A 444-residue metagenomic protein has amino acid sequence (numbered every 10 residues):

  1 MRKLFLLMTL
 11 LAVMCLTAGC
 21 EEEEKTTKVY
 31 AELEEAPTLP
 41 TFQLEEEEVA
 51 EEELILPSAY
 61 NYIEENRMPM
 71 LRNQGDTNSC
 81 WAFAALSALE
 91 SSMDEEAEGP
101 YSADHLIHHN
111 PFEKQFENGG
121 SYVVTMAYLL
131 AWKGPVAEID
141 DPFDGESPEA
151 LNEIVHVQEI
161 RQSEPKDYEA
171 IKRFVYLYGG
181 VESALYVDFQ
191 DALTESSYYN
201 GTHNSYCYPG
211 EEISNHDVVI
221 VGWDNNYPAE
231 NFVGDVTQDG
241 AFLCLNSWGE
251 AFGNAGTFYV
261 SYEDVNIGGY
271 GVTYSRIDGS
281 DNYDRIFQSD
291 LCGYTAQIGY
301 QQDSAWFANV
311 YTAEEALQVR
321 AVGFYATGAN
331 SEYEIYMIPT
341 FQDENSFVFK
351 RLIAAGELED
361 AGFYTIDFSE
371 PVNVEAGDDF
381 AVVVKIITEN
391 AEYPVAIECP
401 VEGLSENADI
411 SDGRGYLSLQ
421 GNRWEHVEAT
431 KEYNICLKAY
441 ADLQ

Functional and structural regions predicted by a protein language model:
M1-L4: Positively charged n-region of N-terminal signal peptides that target proteins for export
L6-M14: Hydrophobic helical h-region of N-terminal Sec-dependent signal peptides in bacterial secretory/periplasmic proteins
L16-G19: C-terminal motif of bacterial Sec signal peptides marking the signal peptidase cleavage site
E23-R320, Y325-G356, T388, Y393-V401: Catalytic-core signature of thiol
A170-V175, Y364-D379: Short, surface-exposed tryptophan/glycine-enriched loops that mediate extracellular molecular recognition
V322, D378-V384: Short beta-strand segments enriched for Tyr within beta-sheet-rich domains, predominantly fibronectin type III
A354-G362, V374: Short proline/glycine- and polar residue-rich coil/turn motifs
K385-Q444: Short, surface-exposed beta-strand/loop patches at domain edges that form aromatic-rich interfacial subsites
